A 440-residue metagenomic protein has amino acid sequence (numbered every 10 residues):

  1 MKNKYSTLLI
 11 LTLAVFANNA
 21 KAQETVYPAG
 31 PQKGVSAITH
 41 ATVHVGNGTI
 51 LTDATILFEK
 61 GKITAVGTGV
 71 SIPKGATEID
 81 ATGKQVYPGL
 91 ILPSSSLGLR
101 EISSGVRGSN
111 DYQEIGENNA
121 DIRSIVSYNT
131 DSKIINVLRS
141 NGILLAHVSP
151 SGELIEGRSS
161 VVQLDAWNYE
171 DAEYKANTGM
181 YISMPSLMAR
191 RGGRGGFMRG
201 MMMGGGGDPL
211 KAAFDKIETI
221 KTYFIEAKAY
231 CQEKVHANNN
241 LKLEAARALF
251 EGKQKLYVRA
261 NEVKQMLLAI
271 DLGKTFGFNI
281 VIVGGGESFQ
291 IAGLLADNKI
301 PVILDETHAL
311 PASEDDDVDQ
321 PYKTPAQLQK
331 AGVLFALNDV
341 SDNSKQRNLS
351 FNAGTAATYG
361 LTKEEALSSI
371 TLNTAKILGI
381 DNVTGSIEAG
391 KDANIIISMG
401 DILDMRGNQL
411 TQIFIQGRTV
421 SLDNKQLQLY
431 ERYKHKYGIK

Functional and structural regions predicted by a protein language model:
K2-Y5, A20-I72, K84: N-terminal metal-binding scaffold of metallo-dependent hydrolase/deaminase domains
L8-A17: Bacterial N-terminal signal peptides
E24-G30, V43-T55, G67-T68, T362-I370 (+1 more regions): Acidic, glycine-enriched loop/beta-strand segments at the rims of small-molecule binding/catalytic pockets
S36-I38, I72-I125, S140: Replace "His-x-His-based motif
H40, I102-S103, S109-I115, N119-D121 (+4 more regions): His/Asp/Glu-enriched, well-ordered alpha-helical/loop segment that forms or immediately abuts the divalent-metal
A41, I56, G61, G83 (+9 more regions): Divalent metal-coordination and catalytic microenvironments
D53, S149, Y230-P321, A336 (+4 more regions): Active-site core of metal-dependent hydrolases
I134, N141-I280: Polyanionic/metal-chelating signatures
